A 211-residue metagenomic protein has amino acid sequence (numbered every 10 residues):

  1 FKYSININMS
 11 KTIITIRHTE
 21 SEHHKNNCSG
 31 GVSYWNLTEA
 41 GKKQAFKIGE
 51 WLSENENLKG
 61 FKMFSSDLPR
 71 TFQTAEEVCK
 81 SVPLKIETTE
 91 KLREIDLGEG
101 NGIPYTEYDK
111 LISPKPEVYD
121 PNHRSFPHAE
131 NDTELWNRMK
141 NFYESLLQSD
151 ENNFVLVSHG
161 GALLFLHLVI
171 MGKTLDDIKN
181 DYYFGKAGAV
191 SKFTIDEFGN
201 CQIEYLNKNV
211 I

Functional and structural regions predicted by a protein language model:
I5, M9-K11, L84, T88 (+3 more regions): Acidic, low-complexity terminal tails and accessory targeting/binding regions of phosphate-metabolizing enzymes
I13, F61, N152-G161: Generic beta-sheet signal
I16-K85: Active-site-proximal alpha-helix that buttresses catalytic centers in soluble enzyme cores
T19, S65-L68, K91, V157-G161: Short, well-ordered beta-to-alpha junction loops that form the rim of enzyme active sites and present histidine/acidic
N36, C79-M139: Phosphate-handling substructures
N55-K59, L146-N152: Glycine-rich phosphate-binding loop signature in dinucleotide/nucleotide-binding domains
E77, F165-V169: Active-site signature of alpha/beta-hydrolase-fold catalytic machinery across serine- and Asp/Cys-nucleophile hydrolases
G160-L164, A189: GST superfamily/GST-like fold recognition
